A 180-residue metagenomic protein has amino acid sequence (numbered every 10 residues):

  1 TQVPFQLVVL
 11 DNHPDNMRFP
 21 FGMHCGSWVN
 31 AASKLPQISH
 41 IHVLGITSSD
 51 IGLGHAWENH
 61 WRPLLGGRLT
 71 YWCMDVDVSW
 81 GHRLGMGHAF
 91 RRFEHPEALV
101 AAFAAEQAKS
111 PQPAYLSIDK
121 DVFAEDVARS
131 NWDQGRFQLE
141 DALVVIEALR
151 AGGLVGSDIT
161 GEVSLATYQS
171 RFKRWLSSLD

Functional and structural regions predicted by a protein language model:
T1-D180: Conserved alpha-helical scaffold segments that buttress catalytic/binding sites
